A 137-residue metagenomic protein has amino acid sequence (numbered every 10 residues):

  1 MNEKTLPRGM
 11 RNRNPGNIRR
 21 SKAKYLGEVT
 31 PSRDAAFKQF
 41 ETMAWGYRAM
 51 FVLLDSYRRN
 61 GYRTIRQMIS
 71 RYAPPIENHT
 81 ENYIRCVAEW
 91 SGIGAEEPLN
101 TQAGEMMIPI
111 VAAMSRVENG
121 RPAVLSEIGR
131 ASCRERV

Functional and structural regions predicted by a protein language model:
M1-R136: Cell-wall polysaccharide-cleaving catalytic domain and substrate-binding groove, primarily in peptidoglycan/chitin
